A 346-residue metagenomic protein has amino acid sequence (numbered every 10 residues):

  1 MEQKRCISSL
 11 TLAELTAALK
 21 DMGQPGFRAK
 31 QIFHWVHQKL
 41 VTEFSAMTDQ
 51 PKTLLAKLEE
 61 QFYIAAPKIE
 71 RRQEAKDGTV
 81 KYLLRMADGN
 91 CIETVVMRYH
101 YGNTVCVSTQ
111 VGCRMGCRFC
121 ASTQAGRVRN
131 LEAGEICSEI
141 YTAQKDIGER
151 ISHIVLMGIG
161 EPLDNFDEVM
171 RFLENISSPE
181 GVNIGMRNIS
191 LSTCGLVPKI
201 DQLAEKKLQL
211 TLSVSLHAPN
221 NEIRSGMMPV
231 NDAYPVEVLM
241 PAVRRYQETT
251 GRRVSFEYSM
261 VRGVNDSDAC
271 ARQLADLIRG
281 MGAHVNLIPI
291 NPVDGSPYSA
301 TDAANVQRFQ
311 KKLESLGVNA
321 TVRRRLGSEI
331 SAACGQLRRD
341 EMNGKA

Functional and structural regions predicted by a protein language model:
M1-I92, R244-R253, Y258-A346: Auxiliary Fe-S-binding modules of radical SAM enzymes
A75, S108-T109, S122, S192 (+1 more regions): Short linear Ser/Thr-Pro motifs
V80, I92, N103-V107, M115 (+1 more regions): Generic beta-strand structural signal
D88-G102: P-loop NTP-binding catalytic core
R98-E135: Canonical Radical SAM [4Fe-4S] cluster-binding loop centered on the CxxxCxxC motif and its immediate flanking residues
Q124-H153: Conserved alpha-helical substructure of the radical SAM core
Q144-A320: Conserved AdoMet/S-adenosylmethionine-binding subsite of the radical SAM
